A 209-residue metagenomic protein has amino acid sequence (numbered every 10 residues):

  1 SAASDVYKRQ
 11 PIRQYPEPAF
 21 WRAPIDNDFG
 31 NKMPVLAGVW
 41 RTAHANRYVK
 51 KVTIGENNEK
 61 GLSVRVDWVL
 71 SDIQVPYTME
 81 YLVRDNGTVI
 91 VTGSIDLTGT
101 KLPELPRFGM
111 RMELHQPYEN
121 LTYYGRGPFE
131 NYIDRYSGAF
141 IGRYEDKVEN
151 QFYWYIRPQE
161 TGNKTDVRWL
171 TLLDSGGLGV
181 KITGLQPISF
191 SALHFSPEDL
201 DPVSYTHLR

Functional and structural regions predicted by a protein language model:
S1-R209: Beta-strand/loop-rich accessory regions of lumenal/periplasmic or secreted enzymes, predominantly carbohydrate-active
